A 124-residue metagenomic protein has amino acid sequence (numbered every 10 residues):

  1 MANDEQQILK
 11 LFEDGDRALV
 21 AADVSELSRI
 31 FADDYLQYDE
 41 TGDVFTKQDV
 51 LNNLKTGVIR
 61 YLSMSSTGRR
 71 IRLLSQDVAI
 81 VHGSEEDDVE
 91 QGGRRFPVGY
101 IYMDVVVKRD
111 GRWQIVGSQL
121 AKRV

Functional and structural regions predicted by a protein language model:
M1-V124: A beta-strand edge to alpha-helix "cap/lid" segment located at domain peripheries
